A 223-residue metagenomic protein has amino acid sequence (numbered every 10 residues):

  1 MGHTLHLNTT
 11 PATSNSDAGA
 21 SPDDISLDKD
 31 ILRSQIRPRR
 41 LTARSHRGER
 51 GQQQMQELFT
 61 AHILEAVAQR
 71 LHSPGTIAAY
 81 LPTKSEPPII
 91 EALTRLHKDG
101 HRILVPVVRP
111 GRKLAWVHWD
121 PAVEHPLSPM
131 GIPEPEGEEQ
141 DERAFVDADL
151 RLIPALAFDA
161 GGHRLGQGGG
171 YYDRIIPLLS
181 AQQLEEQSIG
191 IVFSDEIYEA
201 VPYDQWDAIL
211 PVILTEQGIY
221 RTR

Functional and structural regions predicted by a protein language model:
G2-D147: N-terminal active-site beta-alpha-beta segment that forms phosphate/nucleotide-binding and substrate-recognition loops
G2-L27, I31, P38-H46, E136-E139 (+3 more regions): Surface-exposed, charge/polar-rich loops and edge strands
L81, A155, Q217: Glycine-rich, N-terminal phosphate-binding loop of Rossmann-like dinucleotide-binding domains
T83-S85, L156-A160: Short glycine-rich anion-binding loops that position phosphate/pyrophosphate groups of nucleotides and phosphorylated
R112-V117, H163-R164, S188: Short, well-ordered strand-loop elements centered on a beta-strand within folded domains, enriched for acidic residues
G168: Short polar/charged helix/loop
